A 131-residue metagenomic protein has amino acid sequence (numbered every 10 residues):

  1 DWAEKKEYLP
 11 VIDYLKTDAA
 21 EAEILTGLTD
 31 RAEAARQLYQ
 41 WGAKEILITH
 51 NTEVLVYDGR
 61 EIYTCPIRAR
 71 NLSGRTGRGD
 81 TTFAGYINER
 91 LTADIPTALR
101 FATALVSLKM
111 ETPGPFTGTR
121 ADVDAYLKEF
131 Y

Functional and structural regions predicted by a protein language model:
D1-R36: Conserved beta-alpha-beta core of the PfkB/ribokinase-like small-molecule kinase fold
R31-Y131: Conserved phosphate-binding/catalytic region of the ribokinase-like
